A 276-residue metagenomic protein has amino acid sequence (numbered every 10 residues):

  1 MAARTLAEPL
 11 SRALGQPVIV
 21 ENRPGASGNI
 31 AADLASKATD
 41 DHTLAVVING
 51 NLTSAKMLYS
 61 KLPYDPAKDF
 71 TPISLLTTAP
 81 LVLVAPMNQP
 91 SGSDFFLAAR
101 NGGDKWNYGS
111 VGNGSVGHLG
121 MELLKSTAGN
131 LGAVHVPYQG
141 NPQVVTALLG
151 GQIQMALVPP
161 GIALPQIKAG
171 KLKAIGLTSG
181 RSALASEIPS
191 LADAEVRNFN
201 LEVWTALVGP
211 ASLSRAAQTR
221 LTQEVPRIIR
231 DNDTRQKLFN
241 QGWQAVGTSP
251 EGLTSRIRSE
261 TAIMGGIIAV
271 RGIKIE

Functional and structural regions predicted by a protein language model:
M1-K68, K105, N113, G129-L157 (+3 more regions): N-terminal (or domain-start) structured segment
L10, L34-H42, M57-Q143, L191 (+1 more regions): Hinge/capping helix and adjacent helix->loop/strand transition within the periplasmic-binding protein
N51-K61, K125-T127, M155-I188, G265: A ligand-binding cleft/hinge motif common to bilobed small-molecule-binding domains
K168, R215-E276: An extracytoplasmic/periplasmic, membrane-proximal ligand-sensing/linker region
